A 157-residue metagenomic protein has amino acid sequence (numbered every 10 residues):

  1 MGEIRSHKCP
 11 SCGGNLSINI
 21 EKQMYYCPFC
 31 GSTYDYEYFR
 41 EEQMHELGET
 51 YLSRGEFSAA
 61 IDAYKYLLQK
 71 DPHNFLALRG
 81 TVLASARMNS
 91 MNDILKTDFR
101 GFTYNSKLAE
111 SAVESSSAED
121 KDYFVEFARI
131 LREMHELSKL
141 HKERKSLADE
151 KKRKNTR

Functional and structural regions predicted by a protein language model:
I4-S6, M24: Residues immediately within or flanking Cys/His clusters that coordinate Zn2+ in small zinc-binding modules
C9-C12, C27-C30: Short cysteine-rich clusters marking metal-coordination/redox-active sites
S11, Y38-L52: Alpha-helical tetratricopeptide repeat
E37-R40, S85-A148: Alpha-helical linker/edge segments of TPR/alpha-solenoid repeat scaffolds and analogous pre-/post-domain helices
